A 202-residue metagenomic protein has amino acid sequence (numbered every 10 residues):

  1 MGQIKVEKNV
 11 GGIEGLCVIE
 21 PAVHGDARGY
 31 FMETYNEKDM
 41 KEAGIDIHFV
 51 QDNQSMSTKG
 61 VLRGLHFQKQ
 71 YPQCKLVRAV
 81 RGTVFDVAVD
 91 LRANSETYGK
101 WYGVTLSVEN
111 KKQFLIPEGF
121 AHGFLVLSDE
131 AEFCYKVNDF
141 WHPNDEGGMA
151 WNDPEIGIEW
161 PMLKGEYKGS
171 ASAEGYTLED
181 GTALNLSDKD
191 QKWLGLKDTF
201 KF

Functional and structural regions predicted by a protein language model:
M1-E109, S128-E130, F140-F202: Non-catalytic, conserved peripheral segments adjacent to functional cores
L106-D129, Y135-N138: Conserved metal-binding segment of the jelly-roll/cupin
